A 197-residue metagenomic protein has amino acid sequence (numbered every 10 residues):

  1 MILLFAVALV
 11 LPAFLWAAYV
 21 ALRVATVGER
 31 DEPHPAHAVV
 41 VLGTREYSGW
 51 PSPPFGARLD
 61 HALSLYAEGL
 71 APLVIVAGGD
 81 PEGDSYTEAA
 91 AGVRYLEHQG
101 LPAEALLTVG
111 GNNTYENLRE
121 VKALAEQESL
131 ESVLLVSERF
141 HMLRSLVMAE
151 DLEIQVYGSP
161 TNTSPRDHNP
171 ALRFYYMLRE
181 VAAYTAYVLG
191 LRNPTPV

Functional and structural regions predicted by a protein language model:
M1-H37, V197: N-terminal membrane-anchoring alpha-helices
V20-M177: A structural signal for short, hydrophobic/glycine-enriched beta-strand patches
A21, P170-V197: A transmembrane-helix-recognition feature enriched in membrane-embedded lipid enzymes and envelope glyco-/phospholipid
